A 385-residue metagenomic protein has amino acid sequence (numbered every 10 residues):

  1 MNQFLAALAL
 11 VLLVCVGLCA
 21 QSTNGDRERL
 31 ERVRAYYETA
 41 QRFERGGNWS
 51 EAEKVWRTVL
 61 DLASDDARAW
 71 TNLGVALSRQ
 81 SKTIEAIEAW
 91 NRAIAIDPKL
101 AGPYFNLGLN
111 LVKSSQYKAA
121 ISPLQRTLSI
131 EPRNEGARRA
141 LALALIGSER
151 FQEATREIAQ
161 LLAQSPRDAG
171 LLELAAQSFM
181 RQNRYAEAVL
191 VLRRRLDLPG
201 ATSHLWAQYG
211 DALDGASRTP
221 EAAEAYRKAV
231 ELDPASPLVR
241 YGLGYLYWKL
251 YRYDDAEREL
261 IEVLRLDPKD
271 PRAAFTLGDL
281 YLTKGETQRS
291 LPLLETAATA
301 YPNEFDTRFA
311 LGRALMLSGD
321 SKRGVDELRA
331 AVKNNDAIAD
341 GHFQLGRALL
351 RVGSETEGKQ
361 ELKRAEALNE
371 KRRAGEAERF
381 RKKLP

Functional and structural regions predicted by a protein language model:
Q21-A35, L196-D197, R372, K382-L384: TPR-adjacent "capping" and linker segments in tetratricopeptide-repeat scaffold/adaptor proteins
T23-N24, F343-P385: Terminal, low-structured helical/coil segments at or just beyond the last alpha-helical repeat
E31-L62, V75, R79, Q177 (+1 more regions): Alpha-helical segment of the N-proximal tetratricopeptide repeat
V33, A67-R68, A101-G102, E135-G136 (+8 more regions): Helix-start (N-cap) detector for alpha-helical repeat units in TPR-like alpha-solenoids, especially tetratricopeptide
R45-T58, R79-R92, K113-R126, G147-Q160 (+7 more regions): Structural signature of tandem alpha-helical TPR/SEL1-like repeats, specifically the intra-repeat loop/turn
L62, I96, I130, A163-S165 (+6 more regions): Structural marker of alpha-solenoid helical repeat scaffolds
